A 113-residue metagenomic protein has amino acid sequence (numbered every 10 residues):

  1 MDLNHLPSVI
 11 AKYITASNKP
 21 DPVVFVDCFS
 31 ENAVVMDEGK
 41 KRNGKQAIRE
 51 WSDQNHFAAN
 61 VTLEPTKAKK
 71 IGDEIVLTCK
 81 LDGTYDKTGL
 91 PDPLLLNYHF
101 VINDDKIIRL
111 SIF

Functional and structural regions predicted by a protein language model:
M1-K19, V23, D27: Short, low-complexity N-terminal intrinsically disordered segments enriched in polar/charged residues
S8, N60-T62, P91-L94: Short solvent-exposed loop/turn micro-motifs enriched in small/polar/acidic residues
Y13, V24-F25, A33, G44 (+4 more regions): Hydrophobic pocket/interface hotspot
N32, P65-K67, R109: Extracellular/lumenal ectodomain signal focusing on beta-strand-rich modules and carbohydrate-recognition contexts
N32-N43, N55: A short gly/proline-enriched turn/hairpin at secondary-structure junctions
V35, A68-K70, I112: Hydrophobic/anchoring residues in structured secondary elements
S52-T88: Surface-exposed, charged secondary-structure patches
L95-F113: Short beta-strand edge/turn micro-motifs at domain boundaries
